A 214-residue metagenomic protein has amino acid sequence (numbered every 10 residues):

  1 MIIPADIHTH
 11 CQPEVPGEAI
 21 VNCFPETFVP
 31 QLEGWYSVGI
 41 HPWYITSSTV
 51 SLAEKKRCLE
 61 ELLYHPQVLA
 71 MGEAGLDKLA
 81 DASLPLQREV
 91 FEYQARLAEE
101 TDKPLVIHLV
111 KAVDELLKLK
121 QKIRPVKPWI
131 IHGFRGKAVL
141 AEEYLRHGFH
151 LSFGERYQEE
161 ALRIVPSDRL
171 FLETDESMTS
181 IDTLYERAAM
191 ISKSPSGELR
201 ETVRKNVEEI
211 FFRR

Functional and structural regions predicted by a protein language model:
M1-R214: Mid-domain alpha/beta scaffold segments of enzyme catalytic cores
